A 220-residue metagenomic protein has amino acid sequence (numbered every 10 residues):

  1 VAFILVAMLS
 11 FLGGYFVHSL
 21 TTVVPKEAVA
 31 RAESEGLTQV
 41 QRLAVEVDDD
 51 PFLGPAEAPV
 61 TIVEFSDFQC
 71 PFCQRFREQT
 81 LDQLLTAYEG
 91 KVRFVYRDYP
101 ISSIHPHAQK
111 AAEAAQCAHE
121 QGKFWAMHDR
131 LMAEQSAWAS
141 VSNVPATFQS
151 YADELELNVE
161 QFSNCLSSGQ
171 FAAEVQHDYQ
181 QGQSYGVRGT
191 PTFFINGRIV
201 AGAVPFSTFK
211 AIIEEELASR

Functional and structural regions predicted by a protein language model:
A2-R31, P100-T190, F194-R220: Cysteine-centric redox/oxidoreductase cores and disulfide-bonded domains
E27-V47: Short extracytoplasmic/periplasmic juxtamembrane "stem" segments immediately C-terminal to an N-terminal membrane anchor
L43-V60: A short beta-strand-turn-helix
D48, Q79-L81, H177-Q180: Alpha-helical scaffolding within the catalytic cores of extracellular/periplasmic polymer-degrading hydrolases
G54-A58, T86-E89, H107, S184-R188: Extracellular/periplasmic catalytic domains that process cell-envelope and extracellular macromolecules
A56-P71, F94: Short active-site neighborhood of thiol/selenol oxidoreductases, capturing the structured segment around
S66, C73-Y88: Typically the conserved alpha-helix immediately C-terminal to a functionally engaged Cys/Sec in thioredoxin-like
